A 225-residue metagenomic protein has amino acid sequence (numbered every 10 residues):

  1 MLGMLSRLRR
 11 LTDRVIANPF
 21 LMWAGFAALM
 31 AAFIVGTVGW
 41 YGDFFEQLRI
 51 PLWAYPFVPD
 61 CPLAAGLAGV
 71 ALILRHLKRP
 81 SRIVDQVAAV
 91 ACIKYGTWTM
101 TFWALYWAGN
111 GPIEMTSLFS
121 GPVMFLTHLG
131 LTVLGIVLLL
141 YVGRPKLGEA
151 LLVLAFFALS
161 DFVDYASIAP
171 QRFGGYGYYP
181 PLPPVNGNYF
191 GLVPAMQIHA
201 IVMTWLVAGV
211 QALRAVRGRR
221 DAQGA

Functional and structural regions predicted by a protein language model:
R14-I16, L74-V87, L140-G148, R217-D221: Membrane-interface helix-boundary motifs at transmembrane edges
N18-G36, T204-V207: Alpha-helical transmembrane segments
F33-R79: Selected alpha-helical membrane-embedding segments in polytopic membrane proteins
V38-Q47, M100-E114, F162-G174: Juxtamembrane "helix-exit" motif on the non-cytosolic side of transmembrane helices
L48-P56, G111-L126, N186-A195: Non-cytosolic membrane-interface motifs at loop->transmembrane helix junctions
D60-R75, L129-Y141, M196-A215: Hydrophobic cores of alpha-helical transmembrane segments in multi-pass inner/ER membrane proteins, independent
A88-I93, T97-S160: Membrane-proximal helix-loop-helix units in multi-pass membrane proteins
Y141-G224: Terminal transmembrane helical module of multi-pass membrane proteins
